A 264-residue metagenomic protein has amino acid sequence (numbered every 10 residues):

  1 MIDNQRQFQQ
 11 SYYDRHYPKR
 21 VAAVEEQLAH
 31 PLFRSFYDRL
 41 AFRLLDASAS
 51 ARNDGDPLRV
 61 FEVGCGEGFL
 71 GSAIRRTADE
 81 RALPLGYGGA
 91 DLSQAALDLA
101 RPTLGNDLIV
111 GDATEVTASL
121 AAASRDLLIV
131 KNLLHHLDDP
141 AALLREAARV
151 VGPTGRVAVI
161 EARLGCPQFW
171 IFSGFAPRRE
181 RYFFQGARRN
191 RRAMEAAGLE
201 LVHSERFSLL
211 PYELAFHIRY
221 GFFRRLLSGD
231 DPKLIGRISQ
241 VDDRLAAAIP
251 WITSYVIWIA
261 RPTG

Functional and structural regions predicted by a protein language model:
M1-R52, L70: Conserved class I S-adenosyl-L-methionine
E67-V116: Class I SAM-dependent methyltransferase SAM/SAH-binding core
A118-L127: A short acidic, Gly/Pro-enriched loop at the edge of an enzyme's catalytic core that lines a small-molecule cofactor
A141-P153: A short glycine-rich, Lys/Arg-flanked "PGG" loop and its adjoining helix->strand segment in the class I
G155-E161: Conserved beta-strand signature within the Rossmann-like core of class I S-adenosyl-L-methionine
R163-R181: Short, glycine-/aromatic-enriched active-site segment of Class I SAM-dependent methyltransferases
F183-G198: Short alpha-helix
S208-G264: A C-terminal cap/extension of S-adenosyl-L-methionine-dependent methyltransferases that defines the acceptor-substrate
